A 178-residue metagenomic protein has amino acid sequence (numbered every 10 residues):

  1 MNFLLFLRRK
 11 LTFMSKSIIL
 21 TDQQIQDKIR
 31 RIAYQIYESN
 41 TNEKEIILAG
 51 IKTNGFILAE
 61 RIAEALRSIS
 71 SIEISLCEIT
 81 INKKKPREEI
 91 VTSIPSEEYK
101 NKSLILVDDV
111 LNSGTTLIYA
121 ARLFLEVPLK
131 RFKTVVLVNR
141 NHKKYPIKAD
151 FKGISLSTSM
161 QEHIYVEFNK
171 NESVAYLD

Functional and structural regions predicted by a protein language model:
M1-D178: PRPP-associated nucleotide enzymes
